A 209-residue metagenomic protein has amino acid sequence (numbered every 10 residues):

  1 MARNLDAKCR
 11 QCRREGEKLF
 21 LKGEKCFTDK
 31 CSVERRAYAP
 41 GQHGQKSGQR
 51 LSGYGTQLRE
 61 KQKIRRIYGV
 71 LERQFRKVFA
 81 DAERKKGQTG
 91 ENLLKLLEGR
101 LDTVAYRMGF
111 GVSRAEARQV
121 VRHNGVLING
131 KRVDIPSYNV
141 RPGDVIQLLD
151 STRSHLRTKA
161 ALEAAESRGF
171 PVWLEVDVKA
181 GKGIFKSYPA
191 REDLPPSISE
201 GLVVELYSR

Functional and structural regions predicted by a protein language model:
M1-M108, D134-R209: Ferredoxin-like alpha/beta domains used as RNA- or RNAP-binding modules
G111-S113: Beta-rich strand-turn-strand
E116: A contiguous binding-surface segment within folded domains or other stable secondary-structure elements
V120-V121, V140: Short, well-ordered loop/turn sites that connect or cap secondary structure elements
N124-I128, R132-D134: Glycine- and Gly-Pro-enriched alpha-helical subdomains that act as flexible, kink-prone "lid/hinge" or packing modules
